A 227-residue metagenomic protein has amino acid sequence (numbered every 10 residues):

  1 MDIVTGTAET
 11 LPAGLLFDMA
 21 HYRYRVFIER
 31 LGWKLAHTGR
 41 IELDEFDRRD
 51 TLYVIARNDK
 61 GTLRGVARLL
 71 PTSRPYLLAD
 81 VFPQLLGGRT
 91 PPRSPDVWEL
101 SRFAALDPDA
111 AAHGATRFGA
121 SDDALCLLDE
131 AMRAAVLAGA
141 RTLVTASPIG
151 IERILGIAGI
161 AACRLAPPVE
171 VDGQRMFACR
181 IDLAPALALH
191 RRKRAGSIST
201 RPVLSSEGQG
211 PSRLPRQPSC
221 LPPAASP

Functional and structural regions predicted by a protein language model:
M1-R40, E45, Y53-K60: Short amphipathic alpha-helix that is part of the acyltransferase structural core
F46-V54, R74-L77: A short helix-loop-beta-strand connector motif used in the catalytic cores of GNAT acetyltransferases and, in some
T51-A56, V66, V97: Short hydrophobic/aromatic beta-strand element in the GNAT-like acyltransferase core that lines or flanks the acyl-donor
R57-P91: Short, His- and charge-rich active-site/binding loops that engage polyanionic ligands
L77, P83-M176: Acyl-donor binding region in acyl/amide transferases
A79-D80, A112-H113, A188-R194: Short, charged, solvent-exposed linker or helix-capping segments at domain edges/interfaces that act as flexible hinges
G173-G196: C-terminal "cap" of GNAT-fold acetyltransferases
L189-C220: Conserved histidine-centered catalytic loops in small-molecule metabolism enzymes
